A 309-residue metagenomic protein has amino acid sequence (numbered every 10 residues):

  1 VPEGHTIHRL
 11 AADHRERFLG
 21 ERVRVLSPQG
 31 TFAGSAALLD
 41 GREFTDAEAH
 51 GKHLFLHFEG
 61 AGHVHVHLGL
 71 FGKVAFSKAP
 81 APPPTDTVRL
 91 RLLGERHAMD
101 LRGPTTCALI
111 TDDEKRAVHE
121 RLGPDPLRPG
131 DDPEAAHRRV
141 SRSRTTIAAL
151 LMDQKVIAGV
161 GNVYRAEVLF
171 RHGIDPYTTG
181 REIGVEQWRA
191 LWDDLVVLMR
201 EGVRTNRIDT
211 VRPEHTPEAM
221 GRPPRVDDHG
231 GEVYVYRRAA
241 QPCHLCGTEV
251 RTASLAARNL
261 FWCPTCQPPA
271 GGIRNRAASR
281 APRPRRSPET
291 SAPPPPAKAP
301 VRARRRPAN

Functional and structural regions predicted by a protein language model:
V1-D112, G130, R283-P284, P288 (+2 more regions): Gly/Gly-Pro- and Ser/Thr-rich, intrinsically disordered tail segments characteristic of DNA damage-repair and tolerance
P2-H5, P124, P176, P268: Proline-rich low-complexity regions
R22-L38, E48, H53, R139-P307: Basic, nucleic-acid-binding surfaces and adjacent catalytic neighborhoods in DNA/RNA-processing proteins
V64-G173, T179-E182, E186, L191: Phosphate/anion-contacting hairpin/loop surfaces
